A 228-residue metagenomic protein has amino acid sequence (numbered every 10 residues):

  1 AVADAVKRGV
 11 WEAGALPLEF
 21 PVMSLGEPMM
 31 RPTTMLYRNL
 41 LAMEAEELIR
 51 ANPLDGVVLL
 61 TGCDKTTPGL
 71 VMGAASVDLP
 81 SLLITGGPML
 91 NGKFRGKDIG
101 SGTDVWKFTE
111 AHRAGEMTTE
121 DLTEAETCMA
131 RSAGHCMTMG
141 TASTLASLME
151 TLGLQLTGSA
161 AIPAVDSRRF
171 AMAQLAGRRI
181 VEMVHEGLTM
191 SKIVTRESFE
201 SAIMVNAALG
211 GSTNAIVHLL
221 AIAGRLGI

Functional and structural regions predicted by a protein language model:
V2-A5, M72-V77, I99, A221-R225: Short, solvent-exposed amphipathic alpha-helical segments in soluble enzyme and RNA/protein-processing domains
V2-R38, V217, G224, I228: Anionic-ligand anchoring segments at beta-strand to alpha-helix junctions in alpha/beta enzyme folds, i.e., glycine
R8-L18, R50-D55, S76-L82, G187 (+2 more regions): Secondary-structure transition/capping motifs at alpha-helix termini and the adjoining loop/turn into the next element
M35-S201: Active-site cavity-forming subdomains of large catalytic enzyme subunits
T61, A207-G210: Short conserved micro-motifs on helix faces and helix-strand junctions that flank and scaffold key functional residues
E150, A207, L220-R225: Short glycine/serine- and small hydrophobic-enriched flexible loop segments
I203-V205: Flexible, glycine-rich loop/tail regions that form catalytic "lids" or insertion modules at the edges of active sites
